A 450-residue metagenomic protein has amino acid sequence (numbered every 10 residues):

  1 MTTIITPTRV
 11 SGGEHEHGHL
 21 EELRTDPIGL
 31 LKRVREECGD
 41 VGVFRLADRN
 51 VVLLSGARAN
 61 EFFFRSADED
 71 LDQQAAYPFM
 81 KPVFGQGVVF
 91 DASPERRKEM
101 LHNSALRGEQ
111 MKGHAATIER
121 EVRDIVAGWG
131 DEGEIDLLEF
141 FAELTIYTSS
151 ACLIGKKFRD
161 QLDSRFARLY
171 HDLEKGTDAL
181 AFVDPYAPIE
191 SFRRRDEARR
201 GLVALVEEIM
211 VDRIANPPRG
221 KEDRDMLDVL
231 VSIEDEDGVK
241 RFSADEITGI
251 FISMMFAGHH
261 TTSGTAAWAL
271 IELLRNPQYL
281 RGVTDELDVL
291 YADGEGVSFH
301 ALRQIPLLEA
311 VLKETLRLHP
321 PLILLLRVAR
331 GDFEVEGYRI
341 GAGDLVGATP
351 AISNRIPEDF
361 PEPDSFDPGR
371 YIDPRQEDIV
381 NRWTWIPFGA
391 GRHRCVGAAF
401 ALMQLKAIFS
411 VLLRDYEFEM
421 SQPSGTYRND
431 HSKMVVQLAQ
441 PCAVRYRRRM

Functional and structural regions predicted by a protein language model:
T3, R35, V122, T145 (+5 more regions): Cytochrome P450 proximal C-terminal region
I4-K32, E36, N50, A57-R58 (+7 more regions): Cytochrome P450 catalytic-domain helical core, especially the substrate-recognition surface and oxygen-activation
P7-G13, A115, E119, R219-D228 (+6 more regions): Cytochrome P450 I-helix active-site segment
G18-G39, A204, E208, G294-E336: Conserved cytochrome P450 K-helix E-x-x-R motif and the immediately C-terminal K′/meander segment
E61-M80, F360: Cytochrome P450 catalytic domain signature, combining two hallmark sequence patches
D68, A348-Q376: Conserved cytochrome P450 K-helix/beta-meander segment immediately N-terminal to the heme-binding cysteine loop
M100, I252, G296-H300, I323-L324 (+5 more regions): Cytochrome P450 heme-thiolate "Cys pocket" and heme-binding signature region
T261-L280, T284-E286, A399-R414: Cytochrome P450 catalytic-core helices
